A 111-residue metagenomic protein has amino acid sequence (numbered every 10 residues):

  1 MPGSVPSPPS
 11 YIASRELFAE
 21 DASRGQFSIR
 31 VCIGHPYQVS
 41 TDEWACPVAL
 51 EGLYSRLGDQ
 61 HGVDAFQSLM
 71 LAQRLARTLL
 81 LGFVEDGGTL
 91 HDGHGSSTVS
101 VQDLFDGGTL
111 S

Functional and structural regions predicted by a protein language model:
M1-H61, T78, V84-S111: N-terminal intrinsically disordered, cationic/polar leader segments that include organellar targeting peptides
D64, L69-R77: A short, charged, amphipathic alpha-helix used as a generic interaction element across diverse proteins
